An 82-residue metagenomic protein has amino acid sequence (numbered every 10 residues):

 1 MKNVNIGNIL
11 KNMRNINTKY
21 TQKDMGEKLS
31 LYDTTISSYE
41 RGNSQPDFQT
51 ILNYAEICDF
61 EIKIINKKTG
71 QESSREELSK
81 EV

Functional and structural regions predicted by a protein language model:
M1-N5: A detector for short, charged/polar N-terminal pre-domain segments
N8-M25, S79: Short basic helix-loop element that most often maps to the first helix and adjoining turn of HTH DNA-binding modules
N15, S30, R41-N43: Residue-level detection of the helix-turn-helix DNA-binding "recognition helix"
K19-S38: Short alpha-helical DNA-recognition segment
E27, Y39, L52, K67-K68: Residue-level "edge-of-site" marker
Q49-I64: DNA major-groove recognition helix of helix-turn-helix/homeodomain DNA-binding modules
K63-V82: Short, charged recognition helix plus adjacent turn of helix-turn-helix-like nucleic-acid-binding domains
